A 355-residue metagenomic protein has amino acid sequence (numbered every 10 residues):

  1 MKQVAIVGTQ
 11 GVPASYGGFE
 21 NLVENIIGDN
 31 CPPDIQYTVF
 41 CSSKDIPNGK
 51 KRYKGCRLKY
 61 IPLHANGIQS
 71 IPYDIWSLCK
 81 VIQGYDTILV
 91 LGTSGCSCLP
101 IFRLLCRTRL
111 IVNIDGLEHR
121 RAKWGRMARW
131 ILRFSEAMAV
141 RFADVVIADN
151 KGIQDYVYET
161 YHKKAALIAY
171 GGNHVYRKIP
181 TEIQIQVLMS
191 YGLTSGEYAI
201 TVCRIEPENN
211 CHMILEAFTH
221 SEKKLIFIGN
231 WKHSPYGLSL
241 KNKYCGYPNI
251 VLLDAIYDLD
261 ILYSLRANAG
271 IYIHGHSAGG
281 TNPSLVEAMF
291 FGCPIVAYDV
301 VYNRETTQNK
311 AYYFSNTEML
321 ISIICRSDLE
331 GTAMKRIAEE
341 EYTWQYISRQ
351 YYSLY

Functional and structural regions predicted by a protein language model:
K2, T9-S15, D29-N66, G152-T160: N-terminal strand-loop element at the rim of the active site of nucleotide-sugar-dependent glycosyltransferases
E20-N25, T201, E206-H220, P235: A conserved mid-protein helix/loop that constitutes part of the nucleotide-sugar donor-binding site
K50-R52, I185, K224-L253, D260-I261: Short, structured helix-loop element that forms part of the nucleotide-activated donor/catalytic region
S70-I82, T87-D115, G280: An aromatic- and histidine-rich active-site surface loop
C79-I82, R129-V146: Membrane-proximal helix-turn-helix segments that form the acceptor-binding/catalytic region of lipid-linked
S264-G280, C293: Acidic donor-binding loop of glycosyltransferase active sites
L285, F290-A297: Short hydrophobic beta-strand element within catalytic cores of glycosyltransferases and related nucleotide-activated
L329-Y355: A charged, aromatic-enriched C-terminal amphipathic alpha-helix characteristic of glycosyltransferases across folds
